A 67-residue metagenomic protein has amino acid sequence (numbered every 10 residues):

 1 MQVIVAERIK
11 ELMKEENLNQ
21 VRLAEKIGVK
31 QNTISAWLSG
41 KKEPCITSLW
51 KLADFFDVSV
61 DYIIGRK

Functional and structural regions predicted by a protein language model:
M1-N19: A short, Lys/Arg-rich alpha-helix, primarily the initiator
V3, N17, D54, I64-K67: Short, charged recognition helix plus adjacent turn of helix-turn-helix-like nucleic-acid-binding domains
K14, E25, A36, D54: Alpha-helical residues within the helix-turn-helix
V29-E43, G65: Recognition helix of helix-turn-helix/homeodomain-like DNA-binding domains that insert into the DNA major groove
T47-Y62: DNA major-groove recognition helix of helix-turn-helix/homeodomain DNA-binding modules
